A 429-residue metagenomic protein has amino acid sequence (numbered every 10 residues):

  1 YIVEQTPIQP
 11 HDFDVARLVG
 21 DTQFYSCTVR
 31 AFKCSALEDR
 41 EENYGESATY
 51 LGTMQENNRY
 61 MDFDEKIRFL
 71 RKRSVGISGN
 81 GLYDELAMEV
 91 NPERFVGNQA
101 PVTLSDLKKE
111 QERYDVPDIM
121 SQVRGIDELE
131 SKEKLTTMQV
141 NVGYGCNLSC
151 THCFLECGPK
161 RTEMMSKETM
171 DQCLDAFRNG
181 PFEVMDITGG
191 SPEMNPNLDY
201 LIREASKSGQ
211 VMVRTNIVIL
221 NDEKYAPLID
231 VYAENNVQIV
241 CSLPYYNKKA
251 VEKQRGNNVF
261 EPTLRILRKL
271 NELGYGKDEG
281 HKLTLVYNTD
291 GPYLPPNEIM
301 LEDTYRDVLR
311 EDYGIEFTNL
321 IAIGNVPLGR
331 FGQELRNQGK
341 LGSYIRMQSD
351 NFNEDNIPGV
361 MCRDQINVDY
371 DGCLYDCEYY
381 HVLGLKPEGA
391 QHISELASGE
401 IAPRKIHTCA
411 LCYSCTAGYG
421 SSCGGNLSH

Functional and structural regions predicted by a protein language model:
I2-E110: C-terminal lobe and adjacent flexible extensions of AdoMet/dcAdoMet transferase-like proteins
E4-H11, Y114-L135, H381-I401, K405: Short, charged low-complexity linear segments at domain edges
V19-D21, E130, E354-P358, P403-I406: Short Gly/Pro-enriched turn/cap motifs at secondary-structure boundaries
A31, S349-H381: C-terminal accessory regions of radical SAM enzymes
A100-Q111, C373-H429: Flexible mid-to-C-terminal extensions adjoining Fe-S/redox cofactors in radical SAM and related proteins
Q111-G189, E193-E204: Conserved alpha-helical substructure of the radical SAM core
T137, C157-M165, G180-N195, A205-K224 (+2 more regions): Core AdoMet radical
K248-C362: Radical SAM enzyme [4Fe-4S]-AdoMet core and its adjacent flexible, acidic and glycine-rich loops/tails across
